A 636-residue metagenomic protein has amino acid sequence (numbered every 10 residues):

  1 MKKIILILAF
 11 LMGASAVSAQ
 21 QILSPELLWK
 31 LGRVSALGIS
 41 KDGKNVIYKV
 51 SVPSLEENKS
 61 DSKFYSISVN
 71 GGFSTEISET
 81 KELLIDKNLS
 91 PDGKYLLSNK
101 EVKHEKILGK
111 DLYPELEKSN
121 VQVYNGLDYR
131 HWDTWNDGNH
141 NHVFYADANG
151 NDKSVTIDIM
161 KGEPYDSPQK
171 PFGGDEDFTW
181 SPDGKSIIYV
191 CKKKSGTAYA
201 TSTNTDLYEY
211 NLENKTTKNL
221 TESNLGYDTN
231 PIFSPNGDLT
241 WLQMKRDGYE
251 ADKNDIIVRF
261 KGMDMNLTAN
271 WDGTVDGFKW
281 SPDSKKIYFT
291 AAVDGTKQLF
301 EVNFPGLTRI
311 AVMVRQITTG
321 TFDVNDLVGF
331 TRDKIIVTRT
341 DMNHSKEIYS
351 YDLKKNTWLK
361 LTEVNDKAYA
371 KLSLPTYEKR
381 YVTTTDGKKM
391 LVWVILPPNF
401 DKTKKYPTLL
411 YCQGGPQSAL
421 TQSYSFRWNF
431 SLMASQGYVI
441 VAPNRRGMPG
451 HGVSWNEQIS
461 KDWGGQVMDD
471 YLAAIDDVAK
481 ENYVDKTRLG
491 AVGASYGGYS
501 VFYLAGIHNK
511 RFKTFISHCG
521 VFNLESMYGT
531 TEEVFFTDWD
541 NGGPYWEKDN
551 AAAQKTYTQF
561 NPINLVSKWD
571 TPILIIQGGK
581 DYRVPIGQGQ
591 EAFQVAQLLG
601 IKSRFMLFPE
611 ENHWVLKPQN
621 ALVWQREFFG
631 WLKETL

Functional and structural regions predicted by a protein language model:
R33, V50-K63, E79-I85, N99-H142 (+8 more regions): A flexible loop/linker signature enriched in serine peptidases of the S9 family
G38, N88, T179, I232 (+2 more regions): Conserved beta-strand position repeated across blades of beta-propeller domains
K41-D42, P91-D92, P182-D183, S234-N236 (+2 more regions): Residue-level detector of Asp-centered blade-edge/turn motifs that repeat once per structural unit in beta-propeller
G43-V46, G93-L96, I187, G237-T240 (+2 more regions): Hydrophobic beta-strand positions that form the internal "hydrophobic ladder" of WD40/Gbeta-like beta-propeller blades
S68-G72, A148-N151, N211-K215, F260-M263 (+2 more regions): Short loop/turn segments that connect beta-strands within beta-propeller blades
N120-N125, R130-D147, D152-I157, E176 (+6 more regions): Non-catalytic accessory segments flanking enzyme active sites
S195, V364-T487, A494-S495, G529 (+1 more regions): Cap/lid segment of the alpha/beta-hydrolase catalytic domain
A434, A442-L636: Active-site-proximal cap/loop segments of hydrolase catalytic domains
